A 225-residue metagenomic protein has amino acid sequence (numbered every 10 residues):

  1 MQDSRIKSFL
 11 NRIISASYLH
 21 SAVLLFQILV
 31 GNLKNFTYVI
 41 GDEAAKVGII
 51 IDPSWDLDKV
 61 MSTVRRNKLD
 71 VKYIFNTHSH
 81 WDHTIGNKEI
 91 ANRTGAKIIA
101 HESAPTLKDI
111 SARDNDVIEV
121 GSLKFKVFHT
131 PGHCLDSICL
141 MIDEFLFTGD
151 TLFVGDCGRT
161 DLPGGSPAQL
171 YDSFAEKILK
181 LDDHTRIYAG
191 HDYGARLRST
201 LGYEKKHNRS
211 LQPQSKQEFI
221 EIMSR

Functional and structural regions predicted by a protein language model:
Q2-L19, R225: C-terminal regulatory/interaction regions
S15-N67, C139-G149: Conserved beta-strand hairpin/beta-sheet module of binuclear metal-dependent hydrolase folds, prominently
I28, A112, L201: Hydrophobic residues at beta-strand termini and immediately following loops that shape nucleotide-binding pockets
K34, A45-G48, W55-V127, K206-S210 (+1 more regions): Active-site HxH/HxHxD metal-binding segment of metal-dependent hydrolases
I40, D52, H78, I90 (+2 more regions): Residue-level signal for inorganic ion chemistry
K46, K124, C134-R225: Metallo-beta-lactamase
I51, I98-A100, T148, A189: Hydrophobic residues in well-ordered beta-strands that form the structural core
T130: Hydrophobic alpha-helical positions that pack around
